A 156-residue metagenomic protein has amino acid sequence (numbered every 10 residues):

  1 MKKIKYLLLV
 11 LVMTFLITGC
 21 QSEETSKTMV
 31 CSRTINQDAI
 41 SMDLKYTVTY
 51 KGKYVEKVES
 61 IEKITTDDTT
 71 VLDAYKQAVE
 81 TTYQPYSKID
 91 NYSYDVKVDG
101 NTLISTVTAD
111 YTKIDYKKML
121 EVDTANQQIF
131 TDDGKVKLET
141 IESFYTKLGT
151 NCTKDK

Functional and structural regions predicted by a protein language model:
M1-L8: Bacterial N-terminal signal peptides that target proteins for export
Y6, S22-E24: Intrinsic disorder/low-complexity segments enriched in polar/small residues
L9-M13: Core hydrophobic alpha-helical membrane-spanning segments
L16-G19: C-terminal motif of bacterial Sec signal peptides marking the signal peptidase cleavage site
E24-K156: Subset-of-secretome marker
